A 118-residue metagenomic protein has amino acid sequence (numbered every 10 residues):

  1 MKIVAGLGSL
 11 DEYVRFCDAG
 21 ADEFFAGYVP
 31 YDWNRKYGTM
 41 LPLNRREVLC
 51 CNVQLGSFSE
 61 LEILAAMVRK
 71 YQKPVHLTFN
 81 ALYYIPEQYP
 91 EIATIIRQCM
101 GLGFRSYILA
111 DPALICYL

Functional and structural regions predicted by a protein language model:
M1-L118: Non-catalytic helical/linker scaffolds that mediate oligomerization, partner binding, and domain coupling around large
